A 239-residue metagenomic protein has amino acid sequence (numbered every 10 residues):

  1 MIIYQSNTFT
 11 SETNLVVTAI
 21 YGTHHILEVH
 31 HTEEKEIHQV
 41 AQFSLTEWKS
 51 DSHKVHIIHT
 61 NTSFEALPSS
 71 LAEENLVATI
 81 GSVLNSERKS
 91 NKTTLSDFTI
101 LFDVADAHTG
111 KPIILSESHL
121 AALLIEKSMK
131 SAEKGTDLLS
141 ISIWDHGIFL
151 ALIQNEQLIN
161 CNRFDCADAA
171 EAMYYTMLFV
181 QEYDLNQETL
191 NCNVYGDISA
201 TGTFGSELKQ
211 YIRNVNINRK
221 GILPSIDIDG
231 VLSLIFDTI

Functional and structural regions predicted by a protein language model:
M1-I239: Hydrophobic/aromatic-enriched cytosolic interaction surfaces used to assemble or bind macromolecules
